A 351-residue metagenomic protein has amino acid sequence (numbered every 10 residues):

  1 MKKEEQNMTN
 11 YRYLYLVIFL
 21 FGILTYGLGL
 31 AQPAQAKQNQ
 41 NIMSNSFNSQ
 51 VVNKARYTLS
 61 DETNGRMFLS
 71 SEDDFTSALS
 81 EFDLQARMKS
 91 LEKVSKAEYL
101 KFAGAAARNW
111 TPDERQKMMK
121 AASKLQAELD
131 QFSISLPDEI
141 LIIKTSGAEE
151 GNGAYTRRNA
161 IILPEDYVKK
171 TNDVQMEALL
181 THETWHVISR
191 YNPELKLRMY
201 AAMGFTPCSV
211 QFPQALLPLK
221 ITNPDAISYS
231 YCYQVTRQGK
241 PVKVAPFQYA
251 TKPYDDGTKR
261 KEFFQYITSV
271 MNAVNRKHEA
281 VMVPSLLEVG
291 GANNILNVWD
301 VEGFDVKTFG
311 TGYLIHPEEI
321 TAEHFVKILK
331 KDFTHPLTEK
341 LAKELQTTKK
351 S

Functional and structural regions predicted by a protein language model:
E5-V17: Bacterial N-terminal signal peptides that target proteins for export
V17-G27: Bacterial N-terminal signal peptides
A31-A36: Boundary at the C-terminal end of the N-terminal hydrophobic targeting segment
K37-P112: N-terminal mature-domain "stem" immediately C-terminal to a signal peptide or N-terminal signal-anchor/transmembrane
L100-R157: Auxiliary, metal-adjacent structural segments of Zn-dependent hydrolase domains
A148-E177, T181: Active-site scaffold of zinc-dependent metalloenzymes
T184-Y200: Catalytic Zn2+-binding segment of zinc metalloproteases
A201-A342: Metalloprotease/metallohydrolase-associated module, dominated by Zn2+-dependent proteases
